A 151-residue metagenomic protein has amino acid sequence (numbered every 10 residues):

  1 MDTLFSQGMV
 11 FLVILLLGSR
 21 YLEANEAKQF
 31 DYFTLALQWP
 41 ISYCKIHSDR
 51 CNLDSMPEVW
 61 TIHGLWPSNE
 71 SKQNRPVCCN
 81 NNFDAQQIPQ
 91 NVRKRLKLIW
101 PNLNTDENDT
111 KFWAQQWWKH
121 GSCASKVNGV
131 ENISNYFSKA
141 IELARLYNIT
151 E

Functional and structural regions predicted by a protein language model:
F5-A24: Cleavable N-terminal signal peptides of Sec/SRP-targeted secreted and luminal proteins
I14, A36-Q38, H120: Structured loops at beta-to-helix junctions and adjacent beta-edge loops in soluble globular domains
G18, Q38, K45, K72-Q73 (+1 more regions): Processing junctions and N-termini across compartments
K28-K45: Short, hydrophobic/proline-enriched secondary-structure or compact coil segments at domain edges
R50-V59, H63, P67-E151: Domain-level detector of nuclease and nuclease-like folds in predominantly extracellular/periplasmic contexts
